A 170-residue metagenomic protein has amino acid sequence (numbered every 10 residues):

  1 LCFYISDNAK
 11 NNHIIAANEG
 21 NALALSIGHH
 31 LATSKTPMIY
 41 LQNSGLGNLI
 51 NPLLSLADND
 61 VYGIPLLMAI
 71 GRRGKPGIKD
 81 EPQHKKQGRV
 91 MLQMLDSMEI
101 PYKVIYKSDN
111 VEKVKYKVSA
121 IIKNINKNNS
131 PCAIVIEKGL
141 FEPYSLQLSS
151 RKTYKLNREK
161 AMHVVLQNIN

Functional and structural regions predicted by a protein language model:
L1-N170: Thiamine diphosphate
